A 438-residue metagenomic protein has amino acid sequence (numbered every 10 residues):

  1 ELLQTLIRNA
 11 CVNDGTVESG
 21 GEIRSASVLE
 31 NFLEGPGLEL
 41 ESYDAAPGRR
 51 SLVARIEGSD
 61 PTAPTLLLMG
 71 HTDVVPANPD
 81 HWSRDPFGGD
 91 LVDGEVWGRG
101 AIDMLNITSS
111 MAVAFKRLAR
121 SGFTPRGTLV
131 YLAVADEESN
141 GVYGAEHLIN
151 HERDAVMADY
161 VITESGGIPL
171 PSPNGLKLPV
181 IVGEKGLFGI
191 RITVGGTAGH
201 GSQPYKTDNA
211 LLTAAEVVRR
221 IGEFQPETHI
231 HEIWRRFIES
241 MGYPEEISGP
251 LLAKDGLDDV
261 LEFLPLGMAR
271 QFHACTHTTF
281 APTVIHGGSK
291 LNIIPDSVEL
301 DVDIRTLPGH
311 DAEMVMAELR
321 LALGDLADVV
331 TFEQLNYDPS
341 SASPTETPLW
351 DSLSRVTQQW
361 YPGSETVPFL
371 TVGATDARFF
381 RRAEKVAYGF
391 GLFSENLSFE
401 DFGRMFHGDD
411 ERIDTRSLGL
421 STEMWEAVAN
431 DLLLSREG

Functional and structural regions predicted by a protein language model:
E1-R24: N-terminal capping segment at the start of a domain
G21, N31, L38-E41, R49 (+10 more regions): An extended, acidic, His-containing surface patch that forms the Zn2+-binding/catalytic region of metallohydrolases
T62-A133, I413: Active-site metal-coordination/substrate-binding segment of hydrolases, especially metallo-dependent peptidases
P79-W82, F123-T124, I181-L187, A274 (+2 more regions): Short glycine/proline-enriched loop/turn "hinge" motifs that connect secondary-structure elements and lie
I102, A198-S202, S289, I304-D311: A generic structural motif
L105-G122, S139-N150, A210-T213, V218-R220: Active-site-proximal alpha-helical scaffold in enzymes
F123-A210: Histidine/acidic-residue-rich, glycine-tolerant segments that coordinate divalent metal ions
